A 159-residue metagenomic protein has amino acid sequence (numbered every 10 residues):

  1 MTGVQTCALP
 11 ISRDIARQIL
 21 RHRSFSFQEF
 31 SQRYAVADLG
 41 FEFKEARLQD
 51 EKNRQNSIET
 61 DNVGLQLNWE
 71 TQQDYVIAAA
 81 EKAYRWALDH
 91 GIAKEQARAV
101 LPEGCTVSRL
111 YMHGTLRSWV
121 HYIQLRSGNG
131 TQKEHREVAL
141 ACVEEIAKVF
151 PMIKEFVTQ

Functional and structural regions predicted by a protein language model:
M1-T2: Short, exposed "boundary/linker" segments that immediately precede the start of a downstream structural module
Q5-Q159: Family-specific signature for flavin-dependent thymidylate synthase
